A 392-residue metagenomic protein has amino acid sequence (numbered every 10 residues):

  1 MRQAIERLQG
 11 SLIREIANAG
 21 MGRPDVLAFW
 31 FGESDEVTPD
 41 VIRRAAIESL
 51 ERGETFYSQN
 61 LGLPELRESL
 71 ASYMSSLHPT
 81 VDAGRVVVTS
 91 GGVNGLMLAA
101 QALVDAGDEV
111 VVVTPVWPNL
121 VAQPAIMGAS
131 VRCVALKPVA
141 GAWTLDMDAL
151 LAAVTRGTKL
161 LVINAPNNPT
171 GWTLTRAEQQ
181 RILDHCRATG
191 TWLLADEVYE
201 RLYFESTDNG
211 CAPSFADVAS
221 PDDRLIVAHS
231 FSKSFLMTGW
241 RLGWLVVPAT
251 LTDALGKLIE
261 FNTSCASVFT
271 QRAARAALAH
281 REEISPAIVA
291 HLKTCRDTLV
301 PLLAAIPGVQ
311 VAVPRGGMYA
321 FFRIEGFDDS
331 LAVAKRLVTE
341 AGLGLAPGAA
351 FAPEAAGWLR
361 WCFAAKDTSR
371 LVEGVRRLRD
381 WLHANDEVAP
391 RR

Functional and structural regions predicted by a protein language model:
M1, E6-R7, A19-G22, L27 (+3 more regions): PLP-dependent class I/II
G53-Y57: A short acidic, glycine-rich active-site loop that binds or catalyzes chemistry on phosphate/adenosine moieties
L61-G62: Short beta-strand to alpha-helix junction loop
R67-Y73: A contiguous, low-structure linker/loop signature
